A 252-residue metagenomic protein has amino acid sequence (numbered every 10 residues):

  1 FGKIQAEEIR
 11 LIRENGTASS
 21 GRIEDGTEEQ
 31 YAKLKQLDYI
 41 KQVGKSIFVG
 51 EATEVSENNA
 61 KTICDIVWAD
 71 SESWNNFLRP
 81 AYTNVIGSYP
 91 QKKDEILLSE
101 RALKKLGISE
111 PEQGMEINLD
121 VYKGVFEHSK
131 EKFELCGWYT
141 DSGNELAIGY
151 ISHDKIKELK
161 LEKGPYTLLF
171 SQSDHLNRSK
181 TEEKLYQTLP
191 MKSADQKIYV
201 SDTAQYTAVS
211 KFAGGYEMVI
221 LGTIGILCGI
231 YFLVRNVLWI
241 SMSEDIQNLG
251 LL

Functional and structural regions predicted by a protein language model:
F1-Y206: Basic-flanked hydrophobic alpha-helices used for secretion and membrane insertion
E14-A18, T223-I224, R235: A short, structure-level motif marking secondary-structure boundaries and short turns
E24-E28, G215-M218, N236, S243: Generic alpha-helical scaffold signal
V209-I226: N-terminal membrane-entry
F232-L252: Interfacial "coupling" helices/loops that link adjacent transmembrane helices in transporter permeases
